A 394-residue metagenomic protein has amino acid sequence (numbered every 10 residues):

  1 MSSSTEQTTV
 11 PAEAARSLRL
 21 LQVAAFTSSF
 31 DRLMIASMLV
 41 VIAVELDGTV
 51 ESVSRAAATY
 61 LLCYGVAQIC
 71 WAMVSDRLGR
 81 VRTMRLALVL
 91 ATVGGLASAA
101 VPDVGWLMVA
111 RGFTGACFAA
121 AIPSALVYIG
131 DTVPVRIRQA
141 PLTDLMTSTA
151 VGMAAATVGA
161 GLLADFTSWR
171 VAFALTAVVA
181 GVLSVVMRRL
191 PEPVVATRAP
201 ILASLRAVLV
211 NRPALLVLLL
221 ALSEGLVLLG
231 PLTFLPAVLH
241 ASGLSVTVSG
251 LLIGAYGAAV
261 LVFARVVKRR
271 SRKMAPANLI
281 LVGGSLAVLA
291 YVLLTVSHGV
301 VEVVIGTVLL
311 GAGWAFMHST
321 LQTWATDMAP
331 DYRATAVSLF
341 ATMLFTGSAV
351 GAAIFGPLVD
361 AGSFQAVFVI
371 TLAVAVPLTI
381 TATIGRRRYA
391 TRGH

Functional and structural regions predicted by a protein language model:
D47, G79, A100-W106, S297-H298: Helix-breaking motifs and short loop linkers at transmembrane-helix boundaries and internal kinks in secondary membrane
V66-P102: Conserved MFS/SLC helix-loop-helix module at the cytosolic interface between two early adjacent transmembrane helices
Q68-G79, V262-A275, V359-D360: Helix-to-loop junctions at the C-terminal end of transmembrane segments in multipass secondary transporters
G94, G105-F113, V301-L309: Paired small-residue
W106, P134-R188: Helix-loop-helix hairpin linking two adjacent transmembrane segments in secondary transporters
A110-T149: Cytoplasmic helix-loop-helix junction between adjacent transmembrane helices in 12-TM secondary transporters
A177-A196, T381-R386: C-terminal membrane-cytosol helix-exit motif in multi-pass small-molecule transporters
A277-L321: C-terminal transmembrane helical hairpin of 12-TM major facilitator-type secondary transporters
